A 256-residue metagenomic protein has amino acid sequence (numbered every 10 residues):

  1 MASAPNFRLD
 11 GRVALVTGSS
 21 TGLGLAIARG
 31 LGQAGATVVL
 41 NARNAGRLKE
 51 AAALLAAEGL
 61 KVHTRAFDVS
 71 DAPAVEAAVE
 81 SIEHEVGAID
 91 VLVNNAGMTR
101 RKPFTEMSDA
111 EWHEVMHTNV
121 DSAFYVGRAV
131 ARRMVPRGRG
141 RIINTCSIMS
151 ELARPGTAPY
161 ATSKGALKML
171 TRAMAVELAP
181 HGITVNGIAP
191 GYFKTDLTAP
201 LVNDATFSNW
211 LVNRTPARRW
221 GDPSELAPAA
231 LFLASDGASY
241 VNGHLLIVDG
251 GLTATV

Functional and structural regions predicted by a protein language model:
A2-N6, L152, L231, N242-V256: Short C-terminal tail/terminal secondary-structure segment of NAD(P)H-dependent dehydrogenase/reductase domains
V13, S20-T21: Conserved glycine-rich cofactor-binding loop
P103-F104, E111-M116, I142, L211: Substrate-binding pocket helix/loop in short-chain dehydrogenase/reductase
T105, L152-A158, P180-H181, R218 (+1 more regions): Active-site loop immediately N-terminal to the catalytic Tyr-X3-Lys motif of short-chain dehydrogenase/reductase
G127, S163, T171: Active-site helix of classical SDR
R132, V176-P180, S239: Alpha-helical segment proximal to the catalytic Tyr-Lys
S147: Residue(s) in the substrate-gating loop at a strand-loop-helix junction that position the organic substrate next
